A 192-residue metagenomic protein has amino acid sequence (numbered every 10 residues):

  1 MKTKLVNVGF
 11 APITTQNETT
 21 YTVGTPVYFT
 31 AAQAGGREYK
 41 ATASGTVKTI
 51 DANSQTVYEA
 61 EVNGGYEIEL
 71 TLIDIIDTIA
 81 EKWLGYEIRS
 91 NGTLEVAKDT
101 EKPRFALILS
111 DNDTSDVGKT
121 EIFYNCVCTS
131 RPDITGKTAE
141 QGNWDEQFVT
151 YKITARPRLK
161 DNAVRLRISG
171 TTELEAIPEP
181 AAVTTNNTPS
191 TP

Functional and structural regions predicted by a protein language model:
M1-E81, V127-D145: Solvent-exposed edge beta-strands and adjacent loop segments that serve as assembly or binding interfaces
P12-T14, V117-G118, Y151-P157: Short secondary-structure transition/capping segments
P12-T15, A43, L72, K98 (+3 more regions): Surface-exposed beta-strand edges and flanking loops
Q16-G24, S110-G118, A163-T172: Acidic Ser/Thr/Pro-rich low-complexity disordered segments that often serve as glycosylated linkers/stalks around
N53, Y86-E87, S169-T171: Surface-exposed loop/turn and secondary-structure junction residues enriched for glycine/proline
Y58-F123: Structured, beta-strand-rich domain cores that present glycine/charged loop surfaces used to bind extended ligands
C126-P192: Mixed-charge, glycine-accented linear interaction segment located at domain edges/termini
